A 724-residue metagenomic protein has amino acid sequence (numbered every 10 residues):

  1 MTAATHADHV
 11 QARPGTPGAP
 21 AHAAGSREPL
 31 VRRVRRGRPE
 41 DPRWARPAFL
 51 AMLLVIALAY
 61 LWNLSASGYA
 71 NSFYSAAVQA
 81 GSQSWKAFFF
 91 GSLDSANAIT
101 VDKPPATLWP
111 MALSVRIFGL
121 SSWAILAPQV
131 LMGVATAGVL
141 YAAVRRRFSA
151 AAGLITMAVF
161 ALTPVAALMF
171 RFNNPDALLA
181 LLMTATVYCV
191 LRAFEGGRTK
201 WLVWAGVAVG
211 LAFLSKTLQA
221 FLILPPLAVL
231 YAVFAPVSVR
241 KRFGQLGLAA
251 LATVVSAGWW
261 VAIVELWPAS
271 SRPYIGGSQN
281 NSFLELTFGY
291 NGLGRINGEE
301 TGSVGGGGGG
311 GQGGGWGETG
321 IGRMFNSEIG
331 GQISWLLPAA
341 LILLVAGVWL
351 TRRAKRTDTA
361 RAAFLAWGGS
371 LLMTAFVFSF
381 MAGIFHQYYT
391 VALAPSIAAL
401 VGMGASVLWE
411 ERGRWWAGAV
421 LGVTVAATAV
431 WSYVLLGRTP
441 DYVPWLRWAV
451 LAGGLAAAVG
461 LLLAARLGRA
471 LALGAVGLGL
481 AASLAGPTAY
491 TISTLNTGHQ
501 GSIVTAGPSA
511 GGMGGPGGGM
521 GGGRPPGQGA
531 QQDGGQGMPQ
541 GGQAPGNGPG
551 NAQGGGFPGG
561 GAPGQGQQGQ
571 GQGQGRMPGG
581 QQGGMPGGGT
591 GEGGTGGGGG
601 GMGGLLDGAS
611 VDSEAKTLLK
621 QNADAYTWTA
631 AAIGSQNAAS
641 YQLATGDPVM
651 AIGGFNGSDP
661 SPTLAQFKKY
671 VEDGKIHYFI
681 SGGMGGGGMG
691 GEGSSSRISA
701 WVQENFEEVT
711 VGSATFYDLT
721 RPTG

Functional and structural regions predicted by a protein language model:
M1-E300, G309-A419, A427, S493 (+1 more regions): Membrane-integral, polyisoprenol-dependent glycosyltransferases of the GT-C/oligosaccharyltransferase superfamily
V34-R36, Y74-S75, A80-W85, I223-L350 (+10 more regions): Transmembrane-lumen/periplasm boundary regions of multi-pass, lipid-linked membrane glycan transferases
A57, L341-A346, W448-L463: Hydrophobic core of alpha-helical transmembrane segments in multi-pass integral membrane proteins
L162, G197, A452-A470: C-terminal module of multi-pass small-molecule transporters
S238-L251, R414-V420, V443-L451, L463-L480: Membrane-interfacial entry segments at the cytosolic side of transmembrane helices
S271, Q279, S661-V671: Alpha-helical scaffolding within the catalytic cores of extracellular/periplasmic polymer-degrading hydrolases
S379-G383, V407, A429-W448, L461-L467: Transmembrane helix-loop junctions at the membrane interface of multipass transporters and ion channels
G498, T590-L606, S613-T629, S635-M650 (+2 more regions): Aromatic/acidic, Gly/Pro-rich catalytic loop(s) in extracytoplasmic/lumenal soluble domains of multi-pass membrane
